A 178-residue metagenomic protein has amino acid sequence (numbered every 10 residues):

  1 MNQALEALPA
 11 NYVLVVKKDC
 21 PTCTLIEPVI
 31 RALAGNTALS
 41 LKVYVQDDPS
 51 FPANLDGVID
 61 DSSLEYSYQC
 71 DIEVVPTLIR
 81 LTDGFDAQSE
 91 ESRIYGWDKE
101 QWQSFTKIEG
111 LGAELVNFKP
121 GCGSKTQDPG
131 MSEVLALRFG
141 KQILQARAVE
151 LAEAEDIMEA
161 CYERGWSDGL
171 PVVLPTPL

Functional and structural regions predicted by a protein language model:
N2-L5, P9-A10, G35, V45-D47 (+2 more regions): Catalytic cores of nucleotide-enabled group-transfer and carboxylate-activating enzymes in metabolic and assembly-line
A4-I30, S40-K42: Short active-site neighborhood of thiol/selenol oxidoreductases, capturing the structured segment around
K17-D19, D47, G84: Residue-level signal for short, function-critical loop segments
E27-A34, S67: Short amphipathic alpha-helical segments and helix-helix/interface helices
A38-S63: Thiol-based oxidoreductase modules, predominantly thioredoxin-like and allied folds used for disulfide exchange
N54-T82: Short, internal strand/loop/helix patches that form the active-site neighborhood or redox-interaction surface
E73-G123: Non-catalytic, surface beta->alpha helical segment in thiol-disulfide oxidoreductase systems
P129-L178: Metallocofactor- and cofactor-centric catalytic cores in central/energy metabolism, strongly enriched
